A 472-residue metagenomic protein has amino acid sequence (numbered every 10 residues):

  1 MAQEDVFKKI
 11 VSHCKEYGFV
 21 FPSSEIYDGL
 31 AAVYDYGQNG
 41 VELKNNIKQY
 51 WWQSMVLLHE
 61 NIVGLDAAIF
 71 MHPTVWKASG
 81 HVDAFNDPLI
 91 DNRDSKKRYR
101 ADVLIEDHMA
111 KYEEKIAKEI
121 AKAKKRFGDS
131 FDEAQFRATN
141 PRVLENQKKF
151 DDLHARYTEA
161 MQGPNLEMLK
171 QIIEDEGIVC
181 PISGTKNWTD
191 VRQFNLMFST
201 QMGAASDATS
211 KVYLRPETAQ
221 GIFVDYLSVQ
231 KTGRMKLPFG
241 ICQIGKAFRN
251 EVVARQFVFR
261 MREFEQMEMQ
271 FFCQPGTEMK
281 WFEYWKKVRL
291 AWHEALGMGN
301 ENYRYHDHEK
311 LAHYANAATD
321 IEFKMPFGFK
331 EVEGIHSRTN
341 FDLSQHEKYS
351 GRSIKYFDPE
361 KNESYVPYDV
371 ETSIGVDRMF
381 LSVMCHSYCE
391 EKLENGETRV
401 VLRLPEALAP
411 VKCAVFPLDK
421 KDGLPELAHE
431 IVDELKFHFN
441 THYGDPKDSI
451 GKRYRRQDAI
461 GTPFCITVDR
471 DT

Functional and structural regions predicted by a protein language model:
M1-T472: NTP/phosphate- and nucleic-acid-binding module
